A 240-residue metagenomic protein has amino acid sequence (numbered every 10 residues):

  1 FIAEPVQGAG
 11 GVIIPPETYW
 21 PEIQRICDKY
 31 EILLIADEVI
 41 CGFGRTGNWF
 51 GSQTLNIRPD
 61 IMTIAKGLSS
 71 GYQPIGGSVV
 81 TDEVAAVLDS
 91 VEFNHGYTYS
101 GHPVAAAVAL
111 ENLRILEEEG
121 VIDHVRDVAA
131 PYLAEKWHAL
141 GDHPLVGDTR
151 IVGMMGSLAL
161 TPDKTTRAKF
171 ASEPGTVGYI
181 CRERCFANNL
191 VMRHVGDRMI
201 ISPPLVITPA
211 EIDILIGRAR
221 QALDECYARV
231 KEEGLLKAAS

Functional and structural regions predicted by a protein language model:
I2-S240: Conserved N-terminal phosphate-binding loop of PLP-dependent enzymes in the Aspartate aminotransferase
